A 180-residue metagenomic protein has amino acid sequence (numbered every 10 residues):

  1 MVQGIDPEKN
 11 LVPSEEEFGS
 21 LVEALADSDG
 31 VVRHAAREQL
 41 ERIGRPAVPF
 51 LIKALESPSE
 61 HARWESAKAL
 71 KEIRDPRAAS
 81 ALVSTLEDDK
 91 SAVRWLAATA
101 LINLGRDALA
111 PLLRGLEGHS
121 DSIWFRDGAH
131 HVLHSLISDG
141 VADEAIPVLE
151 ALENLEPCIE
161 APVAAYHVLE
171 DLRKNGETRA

Functional and structural regions predicted by a protein language model:
M1-S28, A35: N-terminal "cap/leader" segments of large eukaryotic alpha-helical scaffolds
L11-A24, R45-E56, D75-E87, R106-G118 (+2 more regions): Amphipathic alpha-helical scaffolding segments comprising HEAT/armadillo-like alpha-solenoid repeats
S28-D29, P58-S59, D89-K90, S120-S122 (+1 more regions): Short inter-helical turns and helix N-cap capping residues of alpha-solenoid HEAT/ARM repeat scaffolds
E38-R42, A69-E72, A100-N103, V132-S135 (+3 more regions): Core register positions within helices of long alpha-helical scaffolds
D89-R94, A98: Helix-adjacent hinge/juxtasegments
L96, S122-V132, V163: Alpha-helical solenoid repeats of the armadillo/HEAT superfamily in eukaryotic scaffolding/adaptor proteins
E150-A180: Eukaryotic acidic, Ser/Thr-rich intrinsically disordered low-complexity regions
